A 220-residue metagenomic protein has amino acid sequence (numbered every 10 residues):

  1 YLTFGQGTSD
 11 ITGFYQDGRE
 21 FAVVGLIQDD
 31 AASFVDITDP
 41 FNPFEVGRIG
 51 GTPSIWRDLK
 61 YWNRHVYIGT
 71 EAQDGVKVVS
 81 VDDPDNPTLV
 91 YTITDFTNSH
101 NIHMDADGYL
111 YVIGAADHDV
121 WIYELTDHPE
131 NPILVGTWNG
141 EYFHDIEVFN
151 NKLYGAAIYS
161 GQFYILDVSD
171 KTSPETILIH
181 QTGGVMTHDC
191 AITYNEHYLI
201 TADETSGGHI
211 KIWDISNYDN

Functional and structural regions predicted by a protein language model:
Y1-N220: Feature marking well-ordered beta-strand scaffolds used for ligand recognition
